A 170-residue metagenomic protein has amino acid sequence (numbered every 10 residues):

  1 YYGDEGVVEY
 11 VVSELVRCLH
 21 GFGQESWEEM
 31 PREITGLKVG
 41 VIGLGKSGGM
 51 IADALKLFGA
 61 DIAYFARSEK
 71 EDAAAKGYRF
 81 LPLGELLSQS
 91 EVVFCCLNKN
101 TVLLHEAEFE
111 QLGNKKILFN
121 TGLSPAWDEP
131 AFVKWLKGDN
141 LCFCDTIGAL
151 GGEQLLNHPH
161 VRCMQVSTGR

Functional and structural regions predicted by a protein language model:
Y1-S26, F143: Phosphate/diphosphate ligand-binding glycine-rich loop within oxidoreductases
G3, F143-N157, R162-R170: Active-site capping/gating segments
E9-R17, C95, K134, Q165: Generic alpha-helical structural context detector
G21-I51: Glycine-rich NAD(P)-binding loop of Rossmann-like domains
A54-L55, L112: Aromatic pocket-lining residues of Rossmann-like dinucleotide-binding sites
L57-A75: NAD(P)-binding Rossmann-fold cofactor-contacting core
E69-L156: Rossmann-like adenosine-cofactor binding region
